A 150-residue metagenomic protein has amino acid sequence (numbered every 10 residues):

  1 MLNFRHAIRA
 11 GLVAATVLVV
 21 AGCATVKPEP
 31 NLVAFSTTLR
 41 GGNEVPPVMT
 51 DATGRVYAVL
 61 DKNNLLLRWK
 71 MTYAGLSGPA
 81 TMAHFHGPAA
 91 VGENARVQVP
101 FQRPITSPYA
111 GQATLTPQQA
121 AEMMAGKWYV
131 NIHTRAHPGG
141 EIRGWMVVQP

Functional and structural regions predicted by a protein language model:
L2-R5, V19-A83, G87-P150: Metal-centered catalytic cores of metalloenzymes
H6-A10: N-terminal export and membrane-targeting signals
G11-A21: Bacterial N-terminal signal peptides
